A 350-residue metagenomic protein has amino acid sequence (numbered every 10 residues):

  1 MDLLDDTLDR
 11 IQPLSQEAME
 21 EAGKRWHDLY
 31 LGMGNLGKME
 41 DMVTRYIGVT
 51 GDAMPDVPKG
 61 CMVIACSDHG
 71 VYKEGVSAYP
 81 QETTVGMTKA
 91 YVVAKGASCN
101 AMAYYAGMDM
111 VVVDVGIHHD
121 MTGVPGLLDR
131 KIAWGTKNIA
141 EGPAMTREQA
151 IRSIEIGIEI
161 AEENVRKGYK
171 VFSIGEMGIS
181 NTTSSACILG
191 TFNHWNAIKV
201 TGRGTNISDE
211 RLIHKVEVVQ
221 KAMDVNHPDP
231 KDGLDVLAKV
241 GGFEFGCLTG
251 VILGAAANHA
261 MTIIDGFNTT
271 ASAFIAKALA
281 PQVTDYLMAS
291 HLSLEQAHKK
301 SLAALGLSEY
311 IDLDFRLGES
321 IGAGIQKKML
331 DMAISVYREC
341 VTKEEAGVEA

Functional and structural regions predicted by a protein language model:
D2-A350: N-terminal loops that bind phosphate or other acidic moieties and the adjacent beta-alpha structural core
